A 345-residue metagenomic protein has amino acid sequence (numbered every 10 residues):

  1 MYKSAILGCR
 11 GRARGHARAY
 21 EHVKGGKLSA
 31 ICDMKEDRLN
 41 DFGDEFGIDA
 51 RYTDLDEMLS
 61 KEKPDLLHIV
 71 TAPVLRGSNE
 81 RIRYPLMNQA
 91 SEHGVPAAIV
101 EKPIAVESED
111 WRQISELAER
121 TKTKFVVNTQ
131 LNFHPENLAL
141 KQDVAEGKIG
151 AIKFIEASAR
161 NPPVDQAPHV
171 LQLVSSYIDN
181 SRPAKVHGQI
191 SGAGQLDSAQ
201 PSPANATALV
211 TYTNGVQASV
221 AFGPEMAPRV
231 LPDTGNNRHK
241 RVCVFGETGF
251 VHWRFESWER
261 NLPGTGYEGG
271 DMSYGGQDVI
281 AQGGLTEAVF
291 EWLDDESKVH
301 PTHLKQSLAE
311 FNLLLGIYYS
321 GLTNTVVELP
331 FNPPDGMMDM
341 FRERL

Functional and structural regions predicted by a protein language model:
M1-F46, V70: N-terminal Rossmann-like dinucleotide-binding module
M1-K3, A151-F154, Q217: Residues that mark the start of a beta-strand
I6-L7, E21, G26, L66-T71 (+2 more regions): C-terminal helix-rich "cap/oligomerization" subdomain common to oxidoreductases
S29, D49, D65, P96 (+1 more regions): Conserved acidic residues
A50-D54: Short acidic-hydrophobic, aromatic-tinged amphipathic segments that line or gate anion-handling sites
L66, A72, G77-N132: Beta-strand-loop-alpha-helix segment that lines the small-molecule cofactor/substrate pocket of alpha/beta enzymes
K124-L209, N324: Predominantly a Rossmann-like dinucleotide-binding segment in NAD(P)-dependent oxidoreductases
P168-N261, G275-G276, G284-V299, L314-Y318 (+1 more regions): Contiguous beta-strand/loop segments that form the cofactor/metal-binding neighborhood of enzyme cores
